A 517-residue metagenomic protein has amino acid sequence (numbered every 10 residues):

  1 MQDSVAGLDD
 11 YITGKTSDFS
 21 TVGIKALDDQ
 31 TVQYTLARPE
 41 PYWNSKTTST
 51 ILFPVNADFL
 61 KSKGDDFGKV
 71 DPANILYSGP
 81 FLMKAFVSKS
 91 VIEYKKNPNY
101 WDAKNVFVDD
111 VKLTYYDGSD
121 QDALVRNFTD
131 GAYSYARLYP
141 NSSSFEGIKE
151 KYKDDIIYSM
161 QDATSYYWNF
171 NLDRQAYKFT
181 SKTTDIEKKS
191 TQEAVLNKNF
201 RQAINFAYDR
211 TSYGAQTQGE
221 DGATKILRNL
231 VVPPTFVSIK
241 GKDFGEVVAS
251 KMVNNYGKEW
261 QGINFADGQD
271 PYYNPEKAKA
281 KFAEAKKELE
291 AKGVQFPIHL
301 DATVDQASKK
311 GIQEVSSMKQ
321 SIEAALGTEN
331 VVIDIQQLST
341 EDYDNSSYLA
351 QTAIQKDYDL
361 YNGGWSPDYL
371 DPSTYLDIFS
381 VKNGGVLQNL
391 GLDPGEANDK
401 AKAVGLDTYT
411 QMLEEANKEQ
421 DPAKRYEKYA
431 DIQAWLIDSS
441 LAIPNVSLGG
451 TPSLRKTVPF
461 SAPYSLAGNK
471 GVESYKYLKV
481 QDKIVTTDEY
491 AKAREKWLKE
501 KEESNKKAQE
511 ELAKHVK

Functional and structural regions predicted by a protein language model:
M1-G7, Q33, N127, S190-L196 (+1 more regions): Aromatic- and charge-enriched surface segment that lines or borders ligand/interaction sites
A6, D10, S17-F19, Q30 (+3 more regions): Gly/Pro-rich hinge or "lid" segments in bacterial periplasmic/extracellular proteins
V32-Q33, G79-F81, I92-E93, V108-Y115 (+3 more regions): Short, well-ordered beta-strand elements
P41-P54, N169, K178-T184, S453-Q481: A structural "hinge/loop" feature
D66-P72, N99-I148, D162: Ligand-site clamp/hinge motif
N127, G222, E259-D368, K501: Ligand/substrate-recognition segments at binding pockets and active sites
S142-P275, A401-A403, S439-K456: Local pocket/hinge segments that shape ligand/substrate recognition
A203-K251, K310-Q320, A350-K517: Detector for C-terminal structural segments
